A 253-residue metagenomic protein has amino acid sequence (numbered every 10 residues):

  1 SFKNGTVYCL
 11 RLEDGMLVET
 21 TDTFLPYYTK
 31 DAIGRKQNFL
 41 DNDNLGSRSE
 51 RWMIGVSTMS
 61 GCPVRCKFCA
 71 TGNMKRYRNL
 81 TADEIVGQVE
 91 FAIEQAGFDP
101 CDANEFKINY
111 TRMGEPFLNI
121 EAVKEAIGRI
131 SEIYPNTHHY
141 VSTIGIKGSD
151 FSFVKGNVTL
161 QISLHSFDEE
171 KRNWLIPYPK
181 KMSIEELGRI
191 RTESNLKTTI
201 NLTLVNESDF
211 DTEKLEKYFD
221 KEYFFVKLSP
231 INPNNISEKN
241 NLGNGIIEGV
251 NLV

Functional and structural regions predicted by a protein language model:
S1, S57-T58, T71, S142 (+1 more regions): Short linear Ser/Thr-Pro motifs
S1-T58, A92-D102: N-terminal [4Fe-4S]-dependent radical SAM core
V7-C9, V64, M74, G87 (+3 more regions): SAM-dependent transferase fold signal centered on methyltransferase-like domains, encompassing both Class I
L12-D14, F24-P26, S60, L164-S166 (+2 more regions): Non-catalytic surface loops within mature trypsin-like serine protease
Y27, G72-R76, D168-E169, P233-N235: A short, flexible beta-alpha/helix-coil linker loop
Y28-T29, G46-G87, F91: Canonical Radical SAM [4Fe-4S] cluster-binding loop centered on the CxxxCxxC motif and its immediate flanking residues
A92-V253: Conserved AdoMet/S-adenosylmethionine-binding subsite of the radical SAM
